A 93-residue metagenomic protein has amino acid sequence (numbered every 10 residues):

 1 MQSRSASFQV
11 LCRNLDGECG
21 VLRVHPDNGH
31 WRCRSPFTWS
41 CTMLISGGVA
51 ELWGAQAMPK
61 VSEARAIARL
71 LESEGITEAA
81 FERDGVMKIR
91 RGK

Functional and structural regions predicted by a protein language model:
M1-R65, R69-K93: Non-catalytic substrate-recognition and accessory regions of acyl/acetyltransferase enzymes
